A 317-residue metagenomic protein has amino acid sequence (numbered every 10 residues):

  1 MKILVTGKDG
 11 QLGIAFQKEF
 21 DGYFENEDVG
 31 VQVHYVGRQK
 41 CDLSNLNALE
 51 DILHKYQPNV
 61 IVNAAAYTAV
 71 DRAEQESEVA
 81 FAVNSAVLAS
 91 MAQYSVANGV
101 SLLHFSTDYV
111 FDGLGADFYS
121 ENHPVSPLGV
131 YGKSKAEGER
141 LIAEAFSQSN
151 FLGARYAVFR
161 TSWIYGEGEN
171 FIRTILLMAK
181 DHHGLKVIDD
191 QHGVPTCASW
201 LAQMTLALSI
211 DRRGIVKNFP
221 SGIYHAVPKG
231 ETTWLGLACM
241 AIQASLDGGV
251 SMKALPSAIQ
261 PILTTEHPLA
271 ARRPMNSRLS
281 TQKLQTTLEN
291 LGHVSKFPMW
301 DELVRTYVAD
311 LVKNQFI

Functional and structural regions predicted by a protein language model:
M1-Y23: N-terminal Rossmann NAD(P)H-binding glycine-rich loop of SDR-like oxidoreductase domains
T6, V36, I61-A65, L102-T107 (+1 more regions): SDR active-site strand-loop-helix element
Q11, M204, D211-L269, Q315-I317: Mid/C-terminal beta-alpha module of Rossmann-like enzyme folds, strongest in SDR-family dehydrogenases/epimerases
F24-D51: Adenosine-cofactor binding site in Rossmann-like domains, unifying the SAM/SAH pocket of S-adenosylmethionine-dependent
L43-V83, V96: NAD(P)H-binding glycine-rich loop region in Rossmannoid oxidoreductase-like domains and their noncatalytic homologs
Q75, A82, A86-V87, V110-F111 (+2 more regions): Catalytic helix-loop patch of NAD(P)-dependent Rossmann-fold dehydrogenases
A145-A207: NAD(P)-dependent short-chain dehydrogenase/reductase
F297-I317: Amphipathic terminal alpha-helices
